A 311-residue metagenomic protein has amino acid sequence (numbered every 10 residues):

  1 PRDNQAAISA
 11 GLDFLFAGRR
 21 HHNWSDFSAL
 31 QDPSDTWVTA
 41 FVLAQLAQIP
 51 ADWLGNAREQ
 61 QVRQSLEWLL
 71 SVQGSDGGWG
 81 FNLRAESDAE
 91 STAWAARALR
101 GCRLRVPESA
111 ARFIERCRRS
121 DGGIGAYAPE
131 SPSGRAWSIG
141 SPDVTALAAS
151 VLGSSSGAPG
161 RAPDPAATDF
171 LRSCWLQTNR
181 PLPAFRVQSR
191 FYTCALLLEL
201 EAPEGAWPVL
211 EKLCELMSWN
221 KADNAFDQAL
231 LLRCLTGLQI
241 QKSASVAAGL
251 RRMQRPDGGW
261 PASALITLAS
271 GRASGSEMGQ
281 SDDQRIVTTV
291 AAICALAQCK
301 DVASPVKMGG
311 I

Functional and structural regions predicted by a protein language model:
P1-A10, S25-V62, S75-S109, R119-A166 (+3 more regions): An alpha-helical repeat/solenoid feature that recognizes helix-turn-helix modules
